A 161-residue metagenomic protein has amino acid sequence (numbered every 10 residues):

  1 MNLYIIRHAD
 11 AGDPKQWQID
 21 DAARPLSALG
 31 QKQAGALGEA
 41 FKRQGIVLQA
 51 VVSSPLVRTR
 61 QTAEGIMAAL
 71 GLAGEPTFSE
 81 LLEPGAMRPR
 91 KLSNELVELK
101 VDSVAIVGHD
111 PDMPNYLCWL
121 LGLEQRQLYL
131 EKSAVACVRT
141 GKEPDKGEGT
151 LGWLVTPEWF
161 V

Functional and structural regions predicted by a protein language model:
N2-A86, M113, R126-K132: Active-site-proximal alpha-helix that buttresses catalytic centers in soluble enzyme cores
L3, V101-G108: Generic beta-sheet signal
Q44-I46, V97-D102: Glycine-rich phosphate-binding loop signature in dinucleotide/nucleotide-binding domains
E83-K100: Short phosphate-binding loop-to-helix
D110-W119: Extended, charge-rich low-complexity interaction segments
E124-T150, T156-F160: Domain-level recognition of soluble alpha/beta enzyme cores, biased toward histidine phosphatases/phosphomutases
